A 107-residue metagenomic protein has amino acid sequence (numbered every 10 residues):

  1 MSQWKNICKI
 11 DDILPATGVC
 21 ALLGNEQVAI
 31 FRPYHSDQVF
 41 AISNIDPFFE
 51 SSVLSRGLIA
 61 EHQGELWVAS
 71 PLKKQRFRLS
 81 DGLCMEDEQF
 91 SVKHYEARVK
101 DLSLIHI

Functional and structural regions predicted by a protein language model:
C8-Q38: N-terminal first-folded block
A21, I30, I59-A60, F77 (+1 more regions): A structural signal for short hydrophobic beta-strand segments in well-ordered beta-sheet cores
R32-A41, R56-V68: Immediate flanking context of iron-sulfur cluster ligation sites
D46, S70: Short cysteine-rich clusters marking metal-coordination/redox-active sites
S52-S55, L79: Short, non-ligating residues that shape and space the ligands of small metal-coordination modules and catalytic
L83-F90, H94-E96: C-terminal structural segments of small proteins and small subunits
I105-I107: Conserved small/polar residues in nucleotide/adenosyl-binding loops
